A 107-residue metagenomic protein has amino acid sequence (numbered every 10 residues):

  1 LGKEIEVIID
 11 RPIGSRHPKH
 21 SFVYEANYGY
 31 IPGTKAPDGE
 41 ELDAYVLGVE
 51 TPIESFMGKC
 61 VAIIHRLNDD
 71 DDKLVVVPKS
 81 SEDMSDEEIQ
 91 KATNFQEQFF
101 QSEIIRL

Functional and structural regions predicted by a protein language model:
L1-L107: Hydrophobic N-terminal alpha-helices or hydrophobic patches in metabolic proteins across all domains of life
